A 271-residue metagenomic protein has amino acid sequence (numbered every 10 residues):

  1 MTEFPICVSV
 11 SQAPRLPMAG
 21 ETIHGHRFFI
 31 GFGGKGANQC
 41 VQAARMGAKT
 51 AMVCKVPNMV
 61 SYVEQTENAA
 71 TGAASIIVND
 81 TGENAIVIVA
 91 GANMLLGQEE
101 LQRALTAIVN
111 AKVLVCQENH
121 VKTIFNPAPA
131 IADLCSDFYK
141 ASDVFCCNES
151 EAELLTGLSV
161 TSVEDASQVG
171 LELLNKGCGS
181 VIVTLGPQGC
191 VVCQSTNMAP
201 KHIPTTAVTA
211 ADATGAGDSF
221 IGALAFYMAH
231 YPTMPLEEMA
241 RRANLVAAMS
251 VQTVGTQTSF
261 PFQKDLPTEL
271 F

Functional and structural regions predicted by a protein language model:
M1-K55, T209-A211: Glycine-rich phosphate/adenosyl-contacting loop at the front of the ribokinase-like
R27, V53-T71, N126-P129, I182-L185 (+1 more regions): Beta-strand->loop->alpha-helix junctions that form or flank phosphate-binding loops in nucleotide-handling enzymes
V41, A73-I77, A85, G189-C193: Short beta-strand scaffold segments in enzyme catalytic cores
A43, N148, G217: Short, conserved phosphate/pyrophosphate- and ester-handling motifs at nucleotide-, phospho-/glycolipid
M52, Q65-N68, I76-E118: Conserved phosphate-binding/catalytic loop of the ribokinase/pfkB sugar-kinase fold
L101, A152-E153, L266: A generic structural signal for short hydrophobic patches within well-formed alpha-helices
A111-Q168, Q188-G189, S195: Conserved beta-alpha-beta core of the PfkB/ribokinase-like small-molecule kinase fold
A132-D133, D137, V163-F271: Conserved phosphate-binding/catalytic region of the ribokinase-like
